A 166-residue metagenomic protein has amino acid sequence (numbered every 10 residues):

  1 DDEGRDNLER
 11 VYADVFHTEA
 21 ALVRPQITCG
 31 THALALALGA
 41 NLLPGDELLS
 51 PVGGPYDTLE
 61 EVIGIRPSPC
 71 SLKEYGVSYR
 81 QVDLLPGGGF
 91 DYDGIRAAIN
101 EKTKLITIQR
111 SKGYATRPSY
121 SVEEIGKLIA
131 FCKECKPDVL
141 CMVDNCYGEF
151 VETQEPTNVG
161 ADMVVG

Functional and structural regions predicted by a protein language model:
D1-H32, G39, I65: Conserved N-terminal alpha-helix of the aminotransferase class I/II PLP-enzyme fold
T28-G166: Conserved PLP-enzyme active-site core in the AAT-like
